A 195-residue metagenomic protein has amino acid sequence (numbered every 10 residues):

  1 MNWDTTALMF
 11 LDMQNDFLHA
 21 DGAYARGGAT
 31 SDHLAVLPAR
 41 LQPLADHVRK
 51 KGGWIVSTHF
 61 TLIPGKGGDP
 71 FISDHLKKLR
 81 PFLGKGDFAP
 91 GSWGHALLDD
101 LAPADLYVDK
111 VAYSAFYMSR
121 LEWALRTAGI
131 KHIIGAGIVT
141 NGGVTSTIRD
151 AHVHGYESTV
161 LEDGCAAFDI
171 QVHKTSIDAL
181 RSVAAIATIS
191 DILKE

Functional and structural regions predicted by a protein language model:
M1-A7, P43, H47-K51, G68-E195: Active-site-adjacent betaalpha module
D4-T6, G22-V48, G53-I55, F60: A short alpha/beta connector and helix-capping loop motif
M9-M13: N-terminal nucleotide-binding beta1-loop-alpha1 segment
Q14-H19: Short acidic, Gly/Ser-rich segments with clustered Asp/Glu that frequently serve as metal-coordination loops in enzyme
A20-D21, G68: Short, solvent-exposed loop/turn and secondary-structure capping segments
I63-G67: Short catalytic/ligand-binding loop motif for oxyanion handling, primarily in non-cytosolic enzymes, centered on
